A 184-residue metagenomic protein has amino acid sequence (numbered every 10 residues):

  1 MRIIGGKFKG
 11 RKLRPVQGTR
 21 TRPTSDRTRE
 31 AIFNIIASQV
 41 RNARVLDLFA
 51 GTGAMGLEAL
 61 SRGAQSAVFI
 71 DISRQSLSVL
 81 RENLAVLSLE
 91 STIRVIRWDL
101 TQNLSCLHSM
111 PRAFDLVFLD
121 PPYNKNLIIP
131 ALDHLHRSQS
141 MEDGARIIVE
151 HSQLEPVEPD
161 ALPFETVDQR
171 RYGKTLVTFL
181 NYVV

Functional and structural regions predicted by a protein language model:
M1-V184: Class I S-adenosyl-L-methionine-dependent methyltransferase catalytic core
